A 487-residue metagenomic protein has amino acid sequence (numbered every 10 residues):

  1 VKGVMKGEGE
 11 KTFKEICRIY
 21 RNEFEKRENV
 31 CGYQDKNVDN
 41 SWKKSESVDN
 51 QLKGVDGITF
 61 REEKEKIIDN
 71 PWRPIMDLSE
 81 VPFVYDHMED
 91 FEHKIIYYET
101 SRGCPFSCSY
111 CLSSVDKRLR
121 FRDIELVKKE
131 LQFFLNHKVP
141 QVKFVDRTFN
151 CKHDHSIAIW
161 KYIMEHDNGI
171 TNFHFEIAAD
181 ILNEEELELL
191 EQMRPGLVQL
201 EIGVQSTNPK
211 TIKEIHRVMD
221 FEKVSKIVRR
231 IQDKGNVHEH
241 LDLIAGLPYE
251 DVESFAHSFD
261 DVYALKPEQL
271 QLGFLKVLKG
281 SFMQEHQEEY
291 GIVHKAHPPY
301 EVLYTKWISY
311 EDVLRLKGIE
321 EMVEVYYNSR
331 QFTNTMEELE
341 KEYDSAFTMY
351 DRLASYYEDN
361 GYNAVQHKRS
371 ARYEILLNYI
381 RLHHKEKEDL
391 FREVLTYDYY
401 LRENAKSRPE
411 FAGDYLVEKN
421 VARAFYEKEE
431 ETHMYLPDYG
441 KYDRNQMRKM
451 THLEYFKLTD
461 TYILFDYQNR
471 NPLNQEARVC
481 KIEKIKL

Functional and structural regions predicted by a protein language model:
V1, V139, P267-E268: Proline-aspartate-enriched helix->loop->beta-strand connector
V1-W72: Glycine-rich beta-alpha loop elements in corrinoid/cobalamin-binding modules across cobalamin-dependent enzymes
G3-V4, R21-E23, W160-Y162, S258 (+1 more regions): Short, hinge-like loop/turn segments at secondary-structure boundaries
T12-I16, I159, S258: Structural preference for long, well-ordered alpha-helical segments in enzyme cores
V55, T59-T100, D466, N474 (+1 more regions): N-terminal [4Fe-4S]-dependent radical SAM core
S79-D233: Radical SAM [4Fe-4S] cluster-binding motif and immediate context
H153, E165-N168, N172-I181, E185-M349: A structural motif corresponding to the C-terminal lobe/cap of the Radical SAM core domain
E321-L487: Radical SAM enzyme core and accessory elements
